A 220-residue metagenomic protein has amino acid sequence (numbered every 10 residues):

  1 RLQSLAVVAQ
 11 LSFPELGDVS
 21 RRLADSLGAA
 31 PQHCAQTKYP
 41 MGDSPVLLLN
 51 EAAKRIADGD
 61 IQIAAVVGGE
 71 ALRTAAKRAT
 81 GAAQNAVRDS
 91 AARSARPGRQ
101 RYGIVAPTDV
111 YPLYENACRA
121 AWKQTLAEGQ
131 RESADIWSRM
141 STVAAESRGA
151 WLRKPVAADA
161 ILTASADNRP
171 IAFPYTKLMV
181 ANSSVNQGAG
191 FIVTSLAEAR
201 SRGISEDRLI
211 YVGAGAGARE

Functional and structural regions predicted by a protein language model:
R1, G28-A29, G203: Glycine-centered helix-boundary capping/hinge motifs
L2-A9, C34-T37, A64-G69, E128-D135 (+1 more regions): Beta-strand segments within the central parallel beta-sheet cores of soluble alpha/beta enzyme folds
S4-R22, S26, L47, A127-R131 (+6 more regions): Metallocofactor- and cofactor-centric catalytic cores in central/energy metabolism, strongly enriched
L11-I63, V67-R96, I104-T108, L162-A172 (+2 more regions): Conserved catalytic cysteine-centered active-site region of acyl-thioester-dependent Claisen-condensing enzymes
P40-E70, P107-S147, F191-A197: Active-site-proximal alpha-helical scaffold in enzymes
A83-R101, N116, A120-S138, P170-E220: Condensing-enzyme catalytic core mediating Claisen C-C bond formation in acyl metabolism
